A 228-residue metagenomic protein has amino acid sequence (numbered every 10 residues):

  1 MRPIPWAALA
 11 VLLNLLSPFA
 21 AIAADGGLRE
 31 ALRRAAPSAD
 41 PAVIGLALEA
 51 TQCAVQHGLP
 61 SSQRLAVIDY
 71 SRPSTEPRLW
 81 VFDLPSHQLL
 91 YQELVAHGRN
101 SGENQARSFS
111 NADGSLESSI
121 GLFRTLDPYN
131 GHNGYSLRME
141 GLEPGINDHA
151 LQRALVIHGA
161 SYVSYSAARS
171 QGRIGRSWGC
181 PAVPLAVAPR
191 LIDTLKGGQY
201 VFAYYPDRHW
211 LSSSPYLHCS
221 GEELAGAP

Functional and structural regions predicted by a protein language model:
M1-I4: Positively charged n-region of N-terminal signal peptides that target proteins for export
A7-P18: Bacterial N-terminal signal peptides
I22-W178, A186-L195, Q199, A203-P228: Cell wall/extracellular polymer interaction/catalysis modules
